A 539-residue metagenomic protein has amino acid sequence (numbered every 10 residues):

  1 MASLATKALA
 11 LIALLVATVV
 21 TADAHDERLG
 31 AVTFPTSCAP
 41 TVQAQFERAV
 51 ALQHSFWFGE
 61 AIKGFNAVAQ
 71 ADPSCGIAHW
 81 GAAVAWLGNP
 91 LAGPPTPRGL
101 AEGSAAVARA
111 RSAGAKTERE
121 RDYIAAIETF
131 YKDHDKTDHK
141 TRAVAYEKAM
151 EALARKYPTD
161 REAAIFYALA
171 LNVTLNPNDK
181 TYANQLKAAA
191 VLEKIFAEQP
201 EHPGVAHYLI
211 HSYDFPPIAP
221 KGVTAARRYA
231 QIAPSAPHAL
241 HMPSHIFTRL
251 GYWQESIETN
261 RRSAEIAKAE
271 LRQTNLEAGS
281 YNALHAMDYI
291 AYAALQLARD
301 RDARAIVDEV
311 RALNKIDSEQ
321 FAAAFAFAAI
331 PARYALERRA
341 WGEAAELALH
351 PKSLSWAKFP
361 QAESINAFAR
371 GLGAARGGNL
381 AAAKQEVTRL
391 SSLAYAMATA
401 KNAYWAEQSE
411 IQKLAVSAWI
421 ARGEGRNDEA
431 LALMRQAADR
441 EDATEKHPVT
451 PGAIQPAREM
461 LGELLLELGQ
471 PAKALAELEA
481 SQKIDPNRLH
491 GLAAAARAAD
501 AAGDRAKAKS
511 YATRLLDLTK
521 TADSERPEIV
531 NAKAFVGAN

Functional and structural regions predicted by a protein language model:
K7-V19: Bacterial N-terminal signal peptides
D23-T159, F166-A236, L240-R249, A267-I290 (+7 more regions): Short coil/linker segments at helix-helix boundaries
G76, A83-L87, P95-A115, T248 (+6 more regions): TPR/TPR-like (Sel1-like) alpha-helical repeat modules
Q412, A430-Q482: Generic long, charged, amphipathic alpha-helical segments
M460-K533: C-terminal structured "cap/appendage" subdomains that terminate the fold
